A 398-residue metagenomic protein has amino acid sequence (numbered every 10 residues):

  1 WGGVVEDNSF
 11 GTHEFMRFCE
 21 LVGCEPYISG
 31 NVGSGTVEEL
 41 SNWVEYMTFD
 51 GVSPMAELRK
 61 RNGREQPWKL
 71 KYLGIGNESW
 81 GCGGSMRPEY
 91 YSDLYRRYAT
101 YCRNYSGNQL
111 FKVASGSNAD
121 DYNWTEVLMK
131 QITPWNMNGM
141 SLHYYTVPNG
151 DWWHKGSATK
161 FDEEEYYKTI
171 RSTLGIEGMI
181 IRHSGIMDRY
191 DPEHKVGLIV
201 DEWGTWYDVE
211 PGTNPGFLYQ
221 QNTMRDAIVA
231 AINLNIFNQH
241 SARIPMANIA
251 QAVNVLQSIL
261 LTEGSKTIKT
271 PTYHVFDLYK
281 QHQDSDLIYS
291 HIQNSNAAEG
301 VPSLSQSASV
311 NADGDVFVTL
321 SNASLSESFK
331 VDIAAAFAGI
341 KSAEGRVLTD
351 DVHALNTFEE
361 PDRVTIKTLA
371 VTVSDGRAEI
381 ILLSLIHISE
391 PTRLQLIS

Functional and structural regions predicted by a protein language model:
W1-D162, I181: N-terminal catalytic cores of secreted or lumenal carbohydrate-active enzymes
N31, R59-K60, Y101-Y122, I176-T205 (+1 more regions): Aromatic-lined carbohydrate-recognition surfaces of secreted/lumenal glycan-active proteins
V147-N214: Glycoside hydrolase catalytic-domain groove-lining segments
K195-Q306: Aromatic/acidic polysaccharide-binding cleft in carbohydrate-active enzymes
G314-N322: Short, well-ordered beta-strand segments enriched in hydrophobic/aromatic residues
L325-A338: Surface-exposed beta-strand/loop patches in extracellular or lumenal glycoproteins
G339-L382: Acidic, Ser/Thr/Pro-rich beta/coil linker or hinge segments at domain junctions
I386-T392: Conserved small/polar residues in nucleotide/adenosyl-binding loops
